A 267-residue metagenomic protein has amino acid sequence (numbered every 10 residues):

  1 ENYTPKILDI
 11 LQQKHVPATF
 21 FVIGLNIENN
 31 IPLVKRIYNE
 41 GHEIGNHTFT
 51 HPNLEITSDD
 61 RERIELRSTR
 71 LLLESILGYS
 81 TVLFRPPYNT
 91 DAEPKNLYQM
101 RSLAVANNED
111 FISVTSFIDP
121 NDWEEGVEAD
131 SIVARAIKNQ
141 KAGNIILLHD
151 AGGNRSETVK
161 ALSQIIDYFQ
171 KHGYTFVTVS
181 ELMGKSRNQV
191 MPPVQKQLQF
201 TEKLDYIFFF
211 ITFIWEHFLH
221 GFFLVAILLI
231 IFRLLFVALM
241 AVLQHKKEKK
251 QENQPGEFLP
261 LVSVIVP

Functional and structural regions predicted by a protein language model:
E1-T81, P86: Active-site beta->alpha N-cap acidic-glycine motif
A18, I44, I112-S113, F176: Hydrophobic beta-strand scaffold residues
E28, P52-Y168, Y174-T175, E181 (+1 more regions): Catalytic domains of cell-wall/extracellular-matrix polysaccharide-remodeling enzymes, centered on de-N-acetylation
P32-L33, E40-H42, A134-R135, K250-Q254: Short beta-strand/turn micro-motifs at beta-sheet edges
H172-F210: Juxtamembrane amphipathic/hinge helix adjacent to a transmembrane helix
Q195-F258: N-terminal membrane-anchoring/stem segments of glycan-assembly enzymes
P260-S263: Cell-envelope/extracellular polymer assembly enzymes that use nucleotide-activated donors
V266-P267: Active-site beta-to-alpha loop of glycosyltransferases that engages the nucleotide-sugar donor
